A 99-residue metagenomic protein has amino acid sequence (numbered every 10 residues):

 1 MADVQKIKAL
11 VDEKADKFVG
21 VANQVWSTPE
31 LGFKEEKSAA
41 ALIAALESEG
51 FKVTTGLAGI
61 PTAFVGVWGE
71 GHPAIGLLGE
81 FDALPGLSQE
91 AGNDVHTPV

Functional and structural regions predicted by a protein language model:
D3-V99: Acidic/His- and Gly-rich active-site-bordering loop/insert found across diverse amide/peptide-bond hydrolases
